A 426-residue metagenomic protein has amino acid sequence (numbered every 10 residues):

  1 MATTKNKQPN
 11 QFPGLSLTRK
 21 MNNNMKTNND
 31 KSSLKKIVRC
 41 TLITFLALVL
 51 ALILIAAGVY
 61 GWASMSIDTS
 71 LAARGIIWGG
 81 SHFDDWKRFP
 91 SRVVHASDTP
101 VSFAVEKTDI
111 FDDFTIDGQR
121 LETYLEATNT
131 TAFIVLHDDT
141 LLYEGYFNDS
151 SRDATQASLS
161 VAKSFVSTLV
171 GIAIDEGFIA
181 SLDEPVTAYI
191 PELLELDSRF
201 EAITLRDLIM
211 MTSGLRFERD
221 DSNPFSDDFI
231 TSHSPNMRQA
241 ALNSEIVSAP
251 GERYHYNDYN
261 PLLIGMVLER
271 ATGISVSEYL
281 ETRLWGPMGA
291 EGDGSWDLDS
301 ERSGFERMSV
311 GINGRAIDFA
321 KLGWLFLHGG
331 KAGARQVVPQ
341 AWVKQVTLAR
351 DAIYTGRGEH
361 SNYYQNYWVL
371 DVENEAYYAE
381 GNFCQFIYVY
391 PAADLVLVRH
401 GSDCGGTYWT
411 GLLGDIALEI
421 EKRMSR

Functional and structural regions predicted by a protein language model:
A2-K7, F12-S150, F178-I179, E419-R426: N-terminal leader/targeting segments and the immediately adjacent pre-domain N-terminus
A127-T130, A154, N382-F383: Short, small/polar residue-rich loop motifs at catalytic or cofactor-binding pockets
D139, A157-L182, L208, I264-L268 (+1 more regions): Active-site SXXK
T140-G145, T187-A188, S222-P250, I274-D293: Short, charged, amphipathic alpha-helices and their helix-cap/turn boundaries
F147-S151, T155, D403-G405: A short acidic/small-residue loop/turn micro-motif
E176-L215, N243, R270-S309, G314: Active-site helix/loop module of the DD-peptidase/beta-lactamase fold, centered on the serine-lysine SxxK catalytic
N260-V267, M308-K331, Q385-G401: Active-site-proximal alpha-helical segments within enzyme catalytic domains
E291-D297, V343-V396: Active-site Gly/Thr loop motif
